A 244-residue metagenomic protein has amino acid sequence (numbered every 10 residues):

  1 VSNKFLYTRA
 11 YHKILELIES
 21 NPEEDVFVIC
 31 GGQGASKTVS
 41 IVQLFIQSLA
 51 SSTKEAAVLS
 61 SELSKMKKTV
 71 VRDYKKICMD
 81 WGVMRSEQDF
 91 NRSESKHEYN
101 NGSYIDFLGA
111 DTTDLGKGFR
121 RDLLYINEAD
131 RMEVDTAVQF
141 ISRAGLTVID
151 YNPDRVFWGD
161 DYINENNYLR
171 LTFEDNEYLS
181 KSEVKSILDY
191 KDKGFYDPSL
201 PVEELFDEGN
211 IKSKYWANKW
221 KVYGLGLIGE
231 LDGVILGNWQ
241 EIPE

Functional and structural regions predicted by a protein language model:
V1-V26: Pre-P-loop entry segment of helicase/translocase ATPase cores
I29: Hydrophobic anchor at the beta1->P-loop junction of P-loop NTPases
Q33: The conserved Walker
T38-S52: Walker A/P-loop NTP-binding motif
K54-M66: Conserved RecA-like ASCE P-loop NTPase motor core of nucleic-acid helicases/translocases
K65-D122: Inter-Walker segment of RecA-like/P-loop motor cores
D130-N176: Signature of the SF2 helicase/ATPase Hel1-core->accessory helical subdomain module
Y178-E244: ATPase catalytic-site recognition across NTP-hydrolyzing enzymes
